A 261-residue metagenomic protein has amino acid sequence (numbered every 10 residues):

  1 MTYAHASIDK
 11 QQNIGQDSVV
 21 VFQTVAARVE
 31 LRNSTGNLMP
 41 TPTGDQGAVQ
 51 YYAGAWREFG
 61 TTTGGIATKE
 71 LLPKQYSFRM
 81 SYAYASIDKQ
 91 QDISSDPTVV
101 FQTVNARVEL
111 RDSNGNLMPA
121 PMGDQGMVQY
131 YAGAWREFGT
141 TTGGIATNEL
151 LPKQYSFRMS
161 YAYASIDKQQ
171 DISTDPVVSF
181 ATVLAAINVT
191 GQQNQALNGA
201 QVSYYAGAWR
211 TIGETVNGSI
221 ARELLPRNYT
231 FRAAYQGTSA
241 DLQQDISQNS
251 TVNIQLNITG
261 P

Functional and structural regions predicted by a protein language model:
M1-V25, I66, L71-V104, L150-V183 (+1 more regions): Structured interaction patches on ligand/partner-binding surfaces of diverse proteins
S18, L31, L38-P42, L71-P73 (+6 more regions): Intrinsically disordered, low-complexity proline-rich tandem-repeat tracts
Q23, P42-T43, E70, Q102 (+5 more regions): Residue-level signal for WD-repeat beta-propeller blades
A26, G44-A48, Q75-S77, N105 (+5 more regions): Exposed beta-strand and adjacent loop surfaces of beta-rich binding modules that mediate intermolecular recognition
A27-G36, A106-D112, A185-Q193, P261: A short, amphipathic beta-strand motif
T35-F59, N114-F138, Q192-I212: Short, ordered, surface-exposed loop/turn motifs in non-cytosolic proteins
A53-Y84, A132-Y163, A208, V216-G237: Short Pro-Gly-centered beta-turn/loop motif in secreted/extracellular proteins
